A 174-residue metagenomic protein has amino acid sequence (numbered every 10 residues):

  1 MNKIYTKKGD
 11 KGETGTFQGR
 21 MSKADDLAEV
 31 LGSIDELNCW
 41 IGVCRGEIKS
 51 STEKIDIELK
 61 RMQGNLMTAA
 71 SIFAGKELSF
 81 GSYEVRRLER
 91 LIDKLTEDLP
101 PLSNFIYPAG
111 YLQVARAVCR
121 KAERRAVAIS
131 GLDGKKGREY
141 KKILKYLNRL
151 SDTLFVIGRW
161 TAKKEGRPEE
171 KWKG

Functional and structural regions predicted by a protein language model:
M1-G174: Phosphate/pyrophosphate-binding loop motifs in nucleotide- or prenyl diphosphate-using proteins
